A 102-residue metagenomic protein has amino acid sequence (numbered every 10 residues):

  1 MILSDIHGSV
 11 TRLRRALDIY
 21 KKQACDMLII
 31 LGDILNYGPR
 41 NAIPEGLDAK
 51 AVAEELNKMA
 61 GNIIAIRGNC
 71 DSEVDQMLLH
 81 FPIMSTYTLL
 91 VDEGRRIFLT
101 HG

Functional and structural regions predicted by a protein language model:
M1-D92: Core catalytic region of metal-dependent phosphoesterases/phosphodiesterases, especially metallo-beta-lactamase-like
D5-I6, L99-G102: Histidine-centered catalytic micro-motifs
